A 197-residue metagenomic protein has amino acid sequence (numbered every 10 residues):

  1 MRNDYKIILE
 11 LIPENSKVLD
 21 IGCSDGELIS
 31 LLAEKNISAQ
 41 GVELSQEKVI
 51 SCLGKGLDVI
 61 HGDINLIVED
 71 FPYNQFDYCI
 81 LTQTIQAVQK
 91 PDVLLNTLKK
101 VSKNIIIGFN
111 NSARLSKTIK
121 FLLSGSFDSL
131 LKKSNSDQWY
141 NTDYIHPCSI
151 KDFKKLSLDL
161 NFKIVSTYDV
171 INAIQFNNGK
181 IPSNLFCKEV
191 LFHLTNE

Functional and structural regions predicted by a protein language model:
M1-N15: Conserved alpha-helix/loop element of class I SAM-dependent methyltransferases that forms part of the SAM/SAH-binding
G22-S24: Class I SAM-dependent methyltransferase "Motif I" SAM/SAH-binding loop
E27-L66: Class I SAM-dependent methyltransferase SAM/SAH-binding core
I67-Y73: Short conserved loop adjoining the S-adenosyl-L-methionine
I80-K90: A short SAM/SAH-binding and catalytic strip from SAM-dependent methyltransferases
Q89-K100, N104-E197: S-adenosyl-L-methionine-dependent methyltransferase catalytic module, highlighting the catalytic core
